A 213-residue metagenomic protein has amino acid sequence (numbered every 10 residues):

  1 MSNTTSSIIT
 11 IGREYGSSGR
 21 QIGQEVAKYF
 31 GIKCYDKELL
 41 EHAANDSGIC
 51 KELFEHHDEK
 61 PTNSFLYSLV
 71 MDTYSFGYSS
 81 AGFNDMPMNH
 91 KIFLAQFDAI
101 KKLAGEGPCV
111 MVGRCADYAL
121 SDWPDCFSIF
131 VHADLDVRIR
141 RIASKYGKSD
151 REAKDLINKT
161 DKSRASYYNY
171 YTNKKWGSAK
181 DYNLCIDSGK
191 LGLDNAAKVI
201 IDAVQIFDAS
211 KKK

Functional and structural regions predicted by a protein language model:
T4-R13, G107: Pre-Walker A (Motif I) flank of P-loop NTPase domains
I11-Q24: Glycine-rich phosphate-binding P-loop
K33-A44: Short beta-strand-centered segment that lines the nucleotide-binding/catalytic pocket of NTP-utilizing
A44-P108: ATP-dependent small-molecule kinase phosphotransfer cores that center on conserved nucleotide phosphate-binding segments
E59-V70, Y74, S149-L193: Small-molecule kinase domains that catalyze NTP-dependent phosphoryl transfer to phosphate-bearing small molecules
F97-K101, Y170-K213: NTP-dependent small-molecule kinase module
L103, C115-D122, R141: RNA pseudouridine synthases
D122-K145, D150-N158: Conserved phosphate-donor/acceptor-positioning beta-strand/loop module used by diverse small-molecule
